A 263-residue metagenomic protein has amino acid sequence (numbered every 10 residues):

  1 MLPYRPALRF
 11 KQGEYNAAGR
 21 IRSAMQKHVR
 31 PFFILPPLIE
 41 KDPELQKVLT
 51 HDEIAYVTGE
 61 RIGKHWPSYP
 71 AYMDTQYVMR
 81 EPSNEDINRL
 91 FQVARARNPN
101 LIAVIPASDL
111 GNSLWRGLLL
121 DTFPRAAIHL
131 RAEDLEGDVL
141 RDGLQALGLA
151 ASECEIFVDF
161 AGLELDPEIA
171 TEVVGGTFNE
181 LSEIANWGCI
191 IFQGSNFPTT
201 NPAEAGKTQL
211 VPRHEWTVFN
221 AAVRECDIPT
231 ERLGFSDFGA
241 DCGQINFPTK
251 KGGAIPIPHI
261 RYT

Functional and structural regions predicted by a protein language model:
M1-D109, T199-T263: Alpha/beta catalytic barrel-like cores
I87-A240: Eukaryote-skewed repeat-based solenoidal scaffolds used as protein-protein interaction platforms, primarily
